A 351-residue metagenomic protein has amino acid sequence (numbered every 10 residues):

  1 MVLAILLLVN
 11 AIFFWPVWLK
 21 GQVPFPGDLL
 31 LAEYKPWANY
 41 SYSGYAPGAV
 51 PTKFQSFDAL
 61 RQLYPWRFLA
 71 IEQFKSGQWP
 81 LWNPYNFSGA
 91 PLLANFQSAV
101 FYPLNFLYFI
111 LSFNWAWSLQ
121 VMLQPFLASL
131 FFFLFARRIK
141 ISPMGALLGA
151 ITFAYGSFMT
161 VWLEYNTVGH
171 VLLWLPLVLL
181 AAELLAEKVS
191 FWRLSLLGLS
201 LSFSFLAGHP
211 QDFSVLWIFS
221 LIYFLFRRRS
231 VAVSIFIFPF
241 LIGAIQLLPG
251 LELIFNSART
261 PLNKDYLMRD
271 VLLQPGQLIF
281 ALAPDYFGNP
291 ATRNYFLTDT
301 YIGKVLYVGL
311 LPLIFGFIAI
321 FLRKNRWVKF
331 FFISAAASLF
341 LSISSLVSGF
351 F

Functional and structural regions predicted by a protein language model:
M1-L7, R228-L251, N263, M268 (+1 more regions): Hydrophobic alpha-helical membrane-interfacial segments at the cytosolic entry of transmembrane helices
M1-V17, F25, L29-Y45, V231 (+1 more regions): Start-transfer (signal-anchor) and selected internal transmembrane alpha helices of multi-pass inner/ER membrane
L6, S129-I139, P143-F226, A232-G250: Membrane-embedded helix bundles of polyisoprenyl
L8, I12-F14, A181-E187, I222-R229 (+2 more regions): Structural signal for the C-terminal ends of transmembrane alpha-helices and the immediately following loop
A11-K20, F74, Q78, N95 (+7 more regions): Membrane-interface helix-loop junctions at the exits of transmembrane helices
L31-E72, Q78, P239-A319: Periplasmic/ER-lumenal interhelical loops and adjacent helix-loop junctions in multi-pass membrane proteins
P65-K75, N83-S112: Short hydrophobic/aromatic helix or loop-helix immediately within or flanking a transmembrane segment in polytopic
S88, S98-L130, V161-H170, L306: Loop-to-helix entry region of an early transmembrane alpha helix in multi-pass inner-membrane enzymes
